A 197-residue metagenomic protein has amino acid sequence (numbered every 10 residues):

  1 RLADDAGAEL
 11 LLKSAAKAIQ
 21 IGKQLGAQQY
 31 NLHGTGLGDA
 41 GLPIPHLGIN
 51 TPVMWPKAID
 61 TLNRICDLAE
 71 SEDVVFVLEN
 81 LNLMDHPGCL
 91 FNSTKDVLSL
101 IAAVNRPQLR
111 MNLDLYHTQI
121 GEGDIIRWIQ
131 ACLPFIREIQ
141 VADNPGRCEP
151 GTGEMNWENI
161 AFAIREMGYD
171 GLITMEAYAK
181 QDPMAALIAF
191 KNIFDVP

Functional and structural regions predicted by a protein language model:
R1-R110, I120: Active-site acidic/histidine proton-transfer and metal-coordination neighborhood in alpha/beta enzyme cores
K17-Q20, G26-Q28, L42, F91-L113 (+1 more regions): Histidine-acidic metal/acid-base catalytic patches
